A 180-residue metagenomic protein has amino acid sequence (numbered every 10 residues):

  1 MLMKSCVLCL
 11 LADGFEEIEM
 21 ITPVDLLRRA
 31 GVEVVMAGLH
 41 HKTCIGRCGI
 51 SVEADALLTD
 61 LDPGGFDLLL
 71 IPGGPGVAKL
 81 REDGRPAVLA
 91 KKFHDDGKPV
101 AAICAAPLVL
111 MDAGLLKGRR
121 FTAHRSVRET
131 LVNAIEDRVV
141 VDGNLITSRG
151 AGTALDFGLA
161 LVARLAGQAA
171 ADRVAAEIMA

Functional and structural regions predicted by a protein language model:
M1-D96, V109-D112, K117-G118, R128-D137 (+1 more regions): Extended, subdomain-level signal for the structured scaffold at the beginning of enzyme domains
D96-I103: ADP-ribose/adenylate-binding Rossmann-like module
F121: Anionic-ligand binding patches
